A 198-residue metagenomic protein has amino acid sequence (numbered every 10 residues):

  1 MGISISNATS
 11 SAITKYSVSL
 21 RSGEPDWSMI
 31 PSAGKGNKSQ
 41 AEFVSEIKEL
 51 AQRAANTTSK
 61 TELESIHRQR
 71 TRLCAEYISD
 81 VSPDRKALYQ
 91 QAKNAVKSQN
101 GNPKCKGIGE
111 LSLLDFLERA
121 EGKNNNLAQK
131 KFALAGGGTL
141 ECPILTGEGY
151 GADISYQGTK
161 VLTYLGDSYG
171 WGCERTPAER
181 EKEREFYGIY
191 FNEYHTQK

Functional and structural regions predicted by a protein language model:
M1-K198: Type III/flagellar secretion export determinants
